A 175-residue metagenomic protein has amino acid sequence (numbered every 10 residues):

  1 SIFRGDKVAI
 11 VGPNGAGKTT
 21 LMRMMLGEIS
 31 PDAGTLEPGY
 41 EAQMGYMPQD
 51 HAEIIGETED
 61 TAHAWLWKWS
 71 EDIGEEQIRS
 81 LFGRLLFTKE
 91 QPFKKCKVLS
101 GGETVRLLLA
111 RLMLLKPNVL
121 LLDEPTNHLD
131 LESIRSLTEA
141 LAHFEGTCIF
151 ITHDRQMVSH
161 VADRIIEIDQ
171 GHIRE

Functional and structural regions predicted by a protein language model:
S1-E175: ABC ATP-binding cassette signature C-motif
